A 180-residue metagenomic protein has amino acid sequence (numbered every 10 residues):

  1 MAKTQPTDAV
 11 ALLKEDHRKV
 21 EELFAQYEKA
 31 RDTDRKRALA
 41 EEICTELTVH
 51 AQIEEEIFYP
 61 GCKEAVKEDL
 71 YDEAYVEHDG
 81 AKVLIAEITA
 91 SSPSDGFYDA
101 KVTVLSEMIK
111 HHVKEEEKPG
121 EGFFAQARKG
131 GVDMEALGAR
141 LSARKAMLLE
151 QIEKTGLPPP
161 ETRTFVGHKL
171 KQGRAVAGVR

Functional and structural regions predicted by a protein language model:
M1-R180: Small-residue-biased structural context
